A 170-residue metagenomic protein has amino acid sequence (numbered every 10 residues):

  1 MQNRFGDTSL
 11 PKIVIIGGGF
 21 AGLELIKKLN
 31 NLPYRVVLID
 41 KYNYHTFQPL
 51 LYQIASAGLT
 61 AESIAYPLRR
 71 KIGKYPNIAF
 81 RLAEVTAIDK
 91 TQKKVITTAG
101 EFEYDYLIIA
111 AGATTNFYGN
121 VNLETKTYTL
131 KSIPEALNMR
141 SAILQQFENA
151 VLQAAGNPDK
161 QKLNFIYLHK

Functional and structural regions predicted by a protein language model:
M1-L10, I78-I166: FAD-binding core/adjacent interface of flavoenzyme oxidoreductases
Q2-I78, K160-H169: Beta1-alpha1 glycine-rich phosphate/pyrophosphate-binding loop at the start of Rossmann-like nucleotide-binding domains
